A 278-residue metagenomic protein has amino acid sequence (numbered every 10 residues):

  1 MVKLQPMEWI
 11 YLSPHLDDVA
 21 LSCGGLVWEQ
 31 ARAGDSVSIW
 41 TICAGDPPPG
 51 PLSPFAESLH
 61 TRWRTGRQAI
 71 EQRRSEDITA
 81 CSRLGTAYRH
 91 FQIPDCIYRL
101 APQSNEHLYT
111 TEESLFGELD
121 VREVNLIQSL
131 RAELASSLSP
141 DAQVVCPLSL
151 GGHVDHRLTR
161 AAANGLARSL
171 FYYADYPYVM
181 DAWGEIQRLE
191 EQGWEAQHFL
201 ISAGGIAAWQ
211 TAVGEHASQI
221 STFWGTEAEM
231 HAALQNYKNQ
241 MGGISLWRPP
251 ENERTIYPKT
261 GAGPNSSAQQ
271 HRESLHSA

Functional and structural regions predicted by a protein language model:
M1-D120, I127, S136, R168 (+1 more regions): Active-site rim/loop-helix segments in enzyme catalytic domains that contact anionic ligands
V2-L4, R73-E106, V121-N125, R131-Q143 (+1 more regions): The feature marks non-catalytic terminal segments
P14, F91-P94, C146-H156, D175: Short, well-ordered beta-to-alpha junction loops that form the rim of enzyme active sites and present histidine/acidic
A20-S22, R160, M180: Hydrophobic positions within alpha-helical membrane elements
R64, S149-L150, E195-L200: Active-site rim elements
E71, V124, Q128, H153-R157: Alpha-helix initiation and capping sites
R157-N164: Charged helix-capping and loop-helix junction motifs
